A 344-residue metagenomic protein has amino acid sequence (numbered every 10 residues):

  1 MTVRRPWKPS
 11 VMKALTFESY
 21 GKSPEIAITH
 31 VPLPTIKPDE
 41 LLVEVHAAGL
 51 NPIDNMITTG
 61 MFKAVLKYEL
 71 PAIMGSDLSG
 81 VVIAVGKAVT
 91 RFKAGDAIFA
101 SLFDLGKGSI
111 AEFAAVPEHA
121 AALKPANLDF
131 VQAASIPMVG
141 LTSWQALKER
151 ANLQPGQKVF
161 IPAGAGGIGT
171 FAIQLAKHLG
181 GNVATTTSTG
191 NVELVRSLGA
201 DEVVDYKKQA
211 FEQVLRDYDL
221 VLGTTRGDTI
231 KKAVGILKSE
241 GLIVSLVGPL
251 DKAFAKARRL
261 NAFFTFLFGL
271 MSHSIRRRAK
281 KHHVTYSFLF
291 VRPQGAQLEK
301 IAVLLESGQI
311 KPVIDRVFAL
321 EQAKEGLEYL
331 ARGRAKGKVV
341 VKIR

Functional and structural regions predicted by a protein language model:
W7, F290-R344: C-terminal hydrophobic helical "lid"/dimerization subdomain of Rossmann-like NAD(P)H-dependent oxidoreductases
P32-G49, F62-L105, T224: Glycine-rich beta-strand-centered segment in the early N-terminal region that forms part of a ligand/cofactor-binding
K67, R91, A100-A163: NAD(P)H dinucleotide-binding glycine-rich loop of Rossmann-like/cofactor-binding domains, especially the beta1-alpha1
K87-A88, V183-L194, D228-T229, D251: Short glycine/proline-centered loop/turn elements that form peptide/ligand docking sites
A97, K158, N182, G241-L242: Short glycine-centered segments of the SAM/dcSAM-binding site in methyltransferase folds
I136, G140-K208: Mid-domain Rossmann-like dinucleotide-binding core that forms the NAD(H)/NADP(H) cofactor-binding site
Q213-L220: A short acidic, Gly/Pro-enriched loop at the edge of an enzyme's catalytic core that lines a small-molecule cofactor
T229-S307, I343-R344: Glycine-rich phosphate-binding loop and adjacent beta-alpha segment of Rossmann(oid) nucleotide-cofactor-binding
